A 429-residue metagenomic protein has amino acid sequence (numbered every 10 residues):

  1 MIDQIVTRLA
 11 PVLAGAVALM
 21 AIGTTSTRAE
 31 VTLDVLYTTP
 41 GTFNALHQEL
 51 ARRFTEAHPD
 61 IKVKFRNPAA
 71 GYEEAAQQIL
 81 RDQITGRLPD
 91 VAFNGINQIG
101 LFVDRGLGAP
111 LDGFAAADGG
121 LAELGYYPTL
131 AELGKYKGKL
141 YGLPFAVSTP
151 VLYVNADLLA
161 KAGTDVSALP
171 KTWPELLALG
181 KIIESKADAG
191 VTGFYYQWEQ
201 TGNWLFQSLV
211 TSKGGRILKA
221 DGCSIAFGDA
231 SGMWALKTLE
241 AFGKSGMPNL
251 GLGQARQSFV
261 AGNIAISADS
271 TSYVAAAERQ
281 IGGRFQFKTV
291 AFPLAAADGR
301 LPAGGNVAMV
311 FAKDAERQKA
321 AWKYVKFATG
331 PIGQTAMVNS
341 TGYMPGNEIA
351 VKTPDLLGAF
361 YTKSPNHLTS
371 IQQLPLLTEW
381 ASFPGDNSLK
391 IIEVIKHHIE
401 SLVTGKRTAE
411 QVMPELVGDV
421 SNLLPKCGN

Functional and structural regions predicted by a protein language model:
E30-G41, I61-R66, V91, Y141: Short, well-ordered beta-strand elements
T32-E49, P68-Y72, S148, T201 (+1 more regions): Extracytoplasmic "Venus flytrap"
E49, R53-Y126, K135, K161-G163 (+4 more regions): Extracytoplasmic "Venus flytrap"/periplasmic binding protein-like
I96-V151, L177, L205, G282 (+3 more regions): Hinge/lid segment of periplasmic solute-binding proteins
Y136-F145, P150, P174-S224, I264: Extracytoplasmic/periplasmic solute-binding protein
L177-I182, D221-N249, F292: Glycine-centered hinge/linker elements that transmit conformational signals in sensory and ligand-binding systems
G253-Q257, A275, A308-L389, K426-N429: Mature extracytoplasmic/periplasmic domains
P365-D419: C-terminal capping/gating helix-and-loop segments adjacent to ligand/active sites or protein-protein/ligand interfaces
